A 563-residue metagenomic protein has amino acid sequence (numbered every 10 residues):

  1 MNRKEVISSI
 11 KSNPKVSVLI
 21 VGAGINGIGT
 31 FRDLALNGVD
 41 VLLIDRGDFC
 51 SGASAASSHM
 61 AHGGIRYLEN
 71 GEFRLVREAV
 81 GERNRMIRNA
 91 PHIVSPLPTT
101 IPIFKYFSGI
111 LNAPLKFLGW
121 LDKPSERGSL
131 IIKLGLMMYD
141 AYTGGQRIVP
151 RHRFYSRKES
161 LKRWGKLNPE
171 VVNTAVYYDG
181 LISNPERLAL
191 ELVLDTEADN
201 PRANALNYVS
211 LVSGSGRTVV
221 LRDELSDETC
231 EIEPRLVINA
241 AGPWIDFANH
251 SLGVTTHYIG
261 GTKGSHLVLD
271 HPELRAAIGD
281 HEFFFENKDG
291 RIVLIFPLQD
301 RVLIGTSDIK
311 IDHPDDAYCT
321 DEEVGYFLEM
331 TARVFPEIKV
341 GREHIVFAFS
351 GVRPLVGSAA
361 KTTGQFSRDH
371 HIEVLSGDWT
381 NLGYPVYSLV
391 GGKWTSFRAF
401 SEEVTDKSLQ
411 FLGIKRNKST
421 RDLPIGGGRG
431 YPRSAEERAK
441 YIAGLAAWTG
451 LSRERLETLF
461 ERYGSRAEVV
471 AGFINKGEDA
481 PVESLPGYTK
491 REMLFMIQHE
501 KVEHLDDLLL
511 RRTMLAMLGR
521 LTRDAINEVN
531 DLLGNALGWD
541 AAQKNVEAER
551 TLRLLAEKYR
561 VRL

Functional and structural regions predicted by a protein language model:
M1-V18, D33-N37: Extreme N-terminal leader/targeting segments of oxidoreductases
V21, I232-G242: Short hydrophobic core segments
A23-G24, R46: Glycine-rich Rossmann-fold phosphate-binding loop(s) that bind the pyrophosphate of adenine dinucleotide cofactors
A35-A55: Glycine-rich FAD pyrophosphate-binding loop
H59-R163, V293: Dinucleotide-binding Rossmann-like beta1-alpha1 core, especially the glycine-rich loop that anchors the ADP
A175-R235: Helical element adjacent to the flavin cofactor pocket in flavoenzyme catalytic cores
R187-E191, T255-L303, I309-R491, M496-L521 (+3 more regions): C-terminal catalytic lobe of FAD-dependent flavoproteins
N239-V254: Flavin (primarily FAD) binding-site architecture
